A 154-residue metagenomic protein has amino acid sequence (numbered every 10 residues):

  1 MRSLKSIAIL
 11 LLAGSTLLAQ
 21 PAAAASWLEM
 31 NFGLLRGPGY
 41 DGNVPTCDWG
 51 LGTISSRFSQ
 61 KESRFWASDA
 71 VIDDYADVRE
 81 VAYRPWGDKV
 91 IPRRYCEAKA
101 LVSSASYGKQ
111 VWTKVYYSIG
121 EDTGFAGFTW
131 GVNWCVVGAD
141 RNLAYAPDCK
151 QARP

Functional and structural regions predicted by a protein language model:
M1-S6: Positively charged n-region of N-terminal signal peptides that target proteins for export
I7-T16: Bacterial N-terminal signal peptides
L18-A24: Sec/Tat signal peptide C-region and signal peptidase I cleavage site
A24-P92: N-terminal secretory signal peptides
E80-Y116: Mid-chain, structured segments of secreted extracytoplasmic proteins
S118-G120: Solvent-exposed N-terminal domain segments of exported/luminal and surface proteins
F125-P154: C-terminal partner/receptor-binding element of secreted or periplasmic proteins
